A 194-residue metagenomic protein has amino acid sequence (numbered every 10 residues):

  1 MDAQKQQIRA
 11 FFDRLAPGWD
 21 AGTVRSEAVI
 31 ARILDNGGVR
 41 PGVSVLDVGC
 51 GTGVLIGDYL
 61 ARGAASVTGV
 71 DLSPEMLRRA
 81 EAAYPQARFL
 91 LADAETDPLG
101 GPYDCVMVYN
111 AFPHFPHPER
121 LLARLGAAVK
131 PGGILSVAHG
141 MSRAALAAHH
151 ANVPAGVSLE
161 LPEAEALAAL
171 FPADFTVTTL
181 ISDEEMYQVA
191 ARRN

Functional and structural regions predicted by a protein language model:
M1-G38, V54, R143-A145, H150-A151: Conserved class I S-adenosyl-L-methionine
L46, T52-T96: Class I SAM-dependent methyltransferase SAM/SAH-binding core
M107: A conserved beta-strand element that flanks and buttresses the S-adenosyl-L-methionine
N110-A111: Short catalytic micro-motifs in class I SAM-dependent methyltransferases
R120-P131: A short glycine-rich, Lys/Arg-flanked "PGG" loop and its adjoining helix->strand segment in the class I
S136-P162: Conserved class I S-adenosyl-L-methionine
S158-D174: Short alpha-helix
T176-N194: Core SAM-dependent methyltransferase catalytic element
